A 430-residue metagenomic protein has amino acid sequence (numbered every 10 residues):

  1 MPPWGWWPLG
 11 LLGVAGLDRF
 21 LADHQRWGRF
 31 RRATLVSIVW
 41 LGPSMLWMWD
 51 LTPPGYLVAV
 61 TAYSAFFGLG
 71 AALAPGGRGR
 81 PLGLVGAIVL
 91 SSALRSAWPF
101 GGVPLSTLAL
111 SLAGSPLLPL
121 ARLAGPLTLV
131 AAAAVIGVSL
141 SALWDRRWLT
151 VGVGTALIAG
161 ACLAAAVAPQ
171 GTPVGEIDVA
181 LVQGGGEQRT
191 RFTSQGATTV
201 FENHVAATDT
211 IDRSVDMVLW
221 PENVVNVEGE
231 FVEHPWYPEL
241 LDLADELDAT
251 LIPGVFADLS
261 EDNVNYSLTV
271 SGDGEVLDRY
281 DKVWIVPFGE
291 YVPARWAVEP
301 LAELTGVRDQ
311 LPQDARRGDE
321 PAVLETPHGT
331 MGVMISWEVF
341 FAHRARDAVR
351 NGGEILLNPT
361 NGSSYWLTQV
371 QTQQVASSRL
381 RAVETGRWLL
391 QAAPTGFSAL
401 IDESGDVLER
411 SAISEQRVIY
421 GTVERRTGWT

Functional and structural regions predicted by a protein language model:
M1-V167, L367, S378-R381, A393-T395 (+2 more regions): Membrane-embedded alpha-helical bundles of multi-pass enzymes that act on lipidic or dolichyl-linked glycan substrates
P169-W429: Soluble catalytic domains of enzymes that build or remodel membrane lipids, polysaccharides, and related
